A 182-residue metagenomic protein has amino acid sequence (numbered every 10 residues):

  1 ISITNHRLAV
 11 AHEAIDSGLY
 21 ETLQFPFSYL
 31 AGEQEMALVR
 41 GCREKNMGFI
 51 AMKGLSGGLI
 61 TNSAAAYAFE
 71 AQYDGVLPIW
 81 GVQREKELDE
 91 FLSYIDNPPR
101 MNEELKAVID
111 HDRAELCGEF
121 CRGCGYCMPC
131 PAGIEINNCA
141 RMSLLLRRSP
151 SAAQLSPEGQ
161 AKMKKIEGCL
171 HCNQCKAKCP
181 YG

Functional and structural regions predicted by a protein language model:
I1-A37, R43-I50, L55-G58: Glycine/proline-rich, positively charged, aromatic-decorated active-site loop/lid region on the catalytic face
A37-G182: Structured C-terminal cap/extension of enzyme domains
